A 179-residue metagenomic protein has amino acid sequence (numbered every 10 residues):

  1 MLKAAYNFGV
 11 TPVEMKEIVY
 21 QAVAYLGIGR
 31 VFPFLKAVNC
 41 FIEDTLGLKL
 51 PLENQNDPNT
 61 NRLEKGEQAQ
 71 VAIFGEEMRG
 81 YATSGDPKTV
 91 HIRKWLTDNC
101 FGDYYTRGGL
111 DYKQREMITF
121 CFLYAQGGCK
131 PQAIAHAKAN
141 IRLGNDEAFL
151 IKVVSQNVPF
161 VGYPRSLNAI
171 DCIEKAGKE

Functional and structural regions predicted by a protein language model:
M1, E14-I18, F34: Generic hydrophobic, aliphatic-rich segments that mediate packing or membrane embedding
L2, I18-V19, Q114-Y124, A133 (+2 more regions): Short, structured motif recognition centered on aromatic/hydrophobic residues
K3-N7, V31-K113, R142, V158-P159 (+1 more regions): Acidic, glycine/proline-rich low-complexity segments that act as flexible tails and inter-domain linkers
F8-G9, Q21-I28, N56: Short gly/ser-rich anion-binding loops that grip negatively charged ligand groups
V10-K16, L26, R30, T106-M117 (+3 more regions): Short, low-complexity cationic-aromatic patches
M15-V19, L48-N54, C100-F101, F149-V153: Short, charged low-complexity intrinsically disordered segments located at boundaries of structured domains
L123-Y124, K138-L143, K152, Q156-P159 (+1 more regions): Short basic/hydrophobic patches in alpha-helices and adjacent helix-turn junctions that form amphipathic surface motifs
